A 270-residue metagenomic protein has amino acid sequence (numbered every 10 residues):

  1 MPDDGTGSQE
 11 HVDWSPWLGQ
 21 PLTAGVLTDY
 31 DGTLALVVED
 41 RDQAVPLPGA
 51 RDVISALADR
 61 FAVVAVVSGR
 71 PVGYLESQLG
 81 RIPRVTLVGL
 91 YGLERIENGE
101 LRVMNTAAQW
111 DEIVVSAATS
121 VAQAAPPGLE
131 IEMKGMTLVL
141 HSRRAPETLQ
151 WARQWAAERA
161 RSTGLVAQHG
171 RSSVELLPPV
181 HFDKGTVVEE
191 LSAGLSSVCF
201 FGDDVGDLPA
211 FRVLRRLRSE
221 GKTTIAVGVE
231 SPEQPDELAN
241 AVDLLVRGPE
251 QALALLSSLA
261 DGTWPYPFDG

Functional and structural regions predicted by a protein language model:
M1-Y30, L34-D42, G49, D59 (+2 more regions): Non-catalytic pre-domain segments flanking phosphatase-related domains
P2-Q9, P21, L47, G185-G270: Mg2+-dependent phosphoryl-transfer enzymes with acidic/Ser/Thr/Gly-rich catalytic loops
T33, V72, G206: Conserved Rossmann-like nucleotide-cofactor binding loop
L34-A44, R171-P179: Glycine-rich phosphate-binding "P-loop"
V45-M133: Active-site phosphate-binding/coordination module
V63-A65, T86, V139, C199 (+1 more regions): A structural signal for isolated positions on well-ordered beta-strands in alpha/beta enzyme cores
R84-Y91, Q150, S219-A226: Short hydrophobic/aromatic-enriched beta-strand-loop microsegments
G128, E132-L214, S219-T223: Conserved acidic, metal-coordinating active-site core of Asp-based, Mg2+-dependent phosphoryl-transfer enzymes
